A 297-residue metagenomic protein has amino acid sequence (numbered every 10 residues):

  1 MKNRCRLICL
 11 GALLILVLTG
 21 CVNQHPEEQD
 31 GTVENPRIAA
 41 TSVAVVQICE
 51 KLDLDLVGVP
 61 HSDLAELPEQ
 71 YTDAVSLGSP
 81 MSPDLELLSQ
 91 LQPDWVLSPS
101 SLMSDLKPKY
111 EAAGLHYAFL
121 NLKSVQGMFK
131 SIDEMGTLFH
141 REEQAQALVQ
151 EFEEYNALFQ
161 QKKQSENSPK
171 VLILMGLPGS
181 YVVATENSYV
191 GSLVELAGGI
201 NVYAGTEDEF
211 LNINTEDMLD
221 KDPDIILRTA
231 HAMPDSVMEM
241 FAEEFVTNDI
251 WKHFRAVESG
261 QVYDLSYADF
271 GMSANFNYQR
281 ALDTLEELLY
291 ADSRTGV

Functional and structural regions predicted by a protein language model:
M1-C9: Bacterial N-terminal signal peptides that target proteins for export
V17-G20: C-terminal motif of bacterial Sec signal peptides marking the signal peptidase cleavage site
V22-H25: Bacterial signal peptide processing site
P36-L52, Q144-A197: Basic- and aromatic-lined ligand-binding clefts that recognize polyanionic substrates
P36-R37, F129-T137, Q146, Q160 (+1 more regions): Structured C-terminal subdomain patch of bacterial secreted/periplasmic proteins
A39-L91, W95-S100: A short, structured surface patch at a secondary-structure boundary
D63-E66, V182-F210: Alpha-helical, coiled-coil/dimerization segments enriched in small aliphatic residues
L85-S98, L115, N214-H231: Proline-aspartate-enriched helix->loop->beta-strand connector
